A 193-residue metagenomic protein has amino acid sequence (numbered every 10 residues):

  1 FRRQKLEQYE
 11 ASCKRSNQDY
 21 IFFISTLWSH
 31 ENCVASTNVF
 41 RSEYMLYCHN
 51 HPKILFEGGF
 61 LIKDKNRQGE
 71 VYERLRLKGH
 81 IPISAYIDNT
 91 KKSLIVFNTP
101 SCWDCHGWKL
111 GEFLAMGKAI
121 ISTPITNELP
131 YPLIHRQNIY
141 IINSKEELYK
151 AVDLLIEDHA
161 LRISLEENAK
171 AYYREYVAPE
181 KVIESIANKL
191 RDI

Functional and structural regions predicted by a protein language model:
F1-G107, P124-Y131: Nucleotide-sugar donor-binding catalytic core of glycosyltransferases
G69-K78, I83-I193: Catalytic binding pocket for nucleotide-activated donors in carbohydrate/polymer assembly enzymes
